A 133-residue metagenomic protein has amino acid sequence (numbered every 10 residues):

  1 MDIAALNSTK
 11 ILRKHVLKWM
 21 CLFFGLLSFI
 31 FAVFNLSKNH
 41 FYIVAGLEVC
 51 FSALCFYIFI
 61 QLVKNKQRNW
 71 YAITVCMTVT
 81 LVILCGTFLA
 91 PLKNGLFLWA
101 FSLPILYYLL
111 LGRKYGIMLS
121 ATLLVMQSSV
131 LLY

Functional and structural regions predicted by a protein language model:
M1, F101, Y107-L109, G116-I117: Generic low-polarity alpha-helical segments
M1-I11: Short, Lys/Arg-rich, polar N-terminal cytosolic tail immediately upstream of the first transmembrane signal-anchor
A4-A5, I60-K64, K114: Polar/charged alpha-helical tracts
H15-L92, W99-L106, T122-S128: Hydrophobic transmembrane alpha-helices and their membrane-interface boundaries in multi-pass, membrane-anchored
K93, L132-Y133: Peri-membrane helix termini and adjoining interfacial loops of integral membrane proteins
L110-L132: The cytoplasmic-loop to transmembrane-helix boundary for the fourth helix
